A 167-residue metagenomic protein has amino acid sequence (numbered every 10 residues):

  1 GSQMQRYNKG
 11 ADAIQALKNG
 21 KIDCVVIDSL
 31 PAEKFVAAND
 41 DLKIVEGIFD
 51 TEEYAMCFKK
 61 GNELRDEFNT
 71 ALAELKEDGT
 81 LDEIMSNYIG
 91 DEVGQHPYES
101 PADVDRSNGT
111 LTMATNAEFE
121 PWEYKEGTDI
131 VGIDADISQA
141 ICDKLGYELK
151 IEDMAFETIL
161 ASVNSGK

Functional and structural regions predicted by a protein language model:
R6, E83, R106-K167: Extracytoplasmic small-molecule ligand-binding "clamshell" domains of the periplasmic binding protein/Venus flytrap
Y7-A11, N19, V26, K59-D66 (+3 more regions): Soluble non-cytosolic domains of exported or imported proteins
A11-D50, E157-A161: A ligand-binding cleft/hinge motif common to bilobed small-molecule-binding domains
L17-K18, M56, F68, I141 (+1 more regions): Hydrophobic residues within well-ordered alpha-helices
V25, C57, L111-T115: Short, well-ordered beta-strand segments
S29, E33-T70, E92-S100, V104 (+1 more regions): Periplasmic-binding protein-like
L72-E92: Periplasmic-binding protein-like
